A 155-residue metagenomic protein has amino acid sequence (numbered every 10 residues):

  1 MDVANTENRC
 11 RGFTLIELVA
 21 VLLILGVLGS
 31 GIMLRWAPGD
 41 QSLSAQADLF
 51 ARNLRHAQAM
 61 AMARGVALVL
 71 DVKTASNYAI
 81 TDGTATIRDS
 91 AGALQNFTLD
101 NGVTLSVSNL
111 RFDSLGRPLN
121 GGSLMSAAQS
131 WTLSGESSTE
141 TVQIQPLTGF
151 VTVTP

Functional and structural regions predicted by a protein language model:
M1-L22, V27-A51, R55, A59 (+2 more regions): N-terminal helix-rich module
